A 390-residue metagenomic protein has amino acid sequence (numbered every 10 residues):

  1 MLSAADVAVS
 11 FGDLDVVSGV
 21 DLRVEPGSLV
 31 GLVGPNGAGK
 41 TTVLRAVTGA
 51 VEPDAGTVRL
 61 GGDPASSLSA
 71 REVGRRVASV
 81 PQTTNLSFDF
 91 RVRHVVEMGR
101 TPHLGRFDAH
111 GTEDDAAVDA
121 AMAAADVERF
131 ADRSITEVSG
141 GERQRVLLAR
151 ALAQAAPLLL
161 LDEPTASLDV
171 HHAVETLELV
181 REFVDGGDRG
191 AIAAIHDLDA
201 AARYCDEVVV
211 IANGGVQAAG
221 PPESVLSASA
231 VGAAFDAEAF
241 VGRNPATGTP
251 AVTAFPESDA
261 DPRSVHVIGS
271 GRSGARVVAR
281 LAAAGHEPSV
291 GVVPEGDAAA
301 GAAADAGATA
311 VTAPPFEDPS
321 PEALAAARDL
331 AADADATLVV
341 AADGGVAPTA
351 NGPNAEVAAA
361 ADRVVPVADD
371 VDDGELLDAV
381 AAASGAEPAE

Functional and structural regions predicted by a protein language model:
L2, V16-V17: Conserved structural motif at the start of ABC-family nucleotide-binding domains
T48: Helix-to-loop junction immediately C-terminal to a conserved catalytic motif
G56-S66: Conserved ABC transporter NBD signature motif
E97, T112-F130: Conserved ABC ATPase "signature" region
A151-L152: ABC ATPase C-loop
L159-E163: Catalytic Walker B motif of ABC-type/P-loop ATPase nucleotide-binding domains
N213-G214, G220: Conserved ABC ATPase "signature" C-loop
D236-R328, L338-A341, R363-E390: ABC ATPase nucleotide-binding domains
